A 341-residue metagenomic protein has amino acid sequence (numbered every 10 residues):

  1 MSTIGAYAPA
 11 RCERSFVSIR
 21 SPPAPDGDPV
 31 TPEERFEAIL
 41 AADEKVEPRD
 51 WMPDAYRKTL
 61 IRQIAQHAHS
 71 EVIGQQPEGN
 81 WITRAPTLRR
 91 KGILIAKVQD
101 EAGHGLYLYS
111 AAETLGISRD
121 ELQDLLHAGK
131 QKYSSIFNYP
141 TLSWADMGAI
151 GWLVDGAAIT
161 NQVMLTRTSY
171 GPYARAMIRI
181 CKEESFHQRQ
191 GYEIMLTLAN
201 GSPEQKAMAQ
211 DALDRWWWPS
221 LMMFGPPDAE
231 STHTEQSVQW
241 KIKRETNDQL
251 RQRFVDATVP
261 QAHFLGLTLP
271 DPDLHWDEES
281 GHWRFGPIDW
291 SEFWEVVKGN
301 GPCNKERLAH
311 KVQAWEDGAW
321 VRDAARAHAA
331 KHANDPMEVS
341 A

Functional and structural regions predicted by a protein language model:
C12, F16-M52, Y56, V321-A341: Extreme N-terminal leader/anchor segments
I19-E33, K97-L125, Y192-M195: Conserved alpha-helical segments that form or flank metal/cofactor-binding pockets of metalloenzymes
K45-A65, L125-G151, T168, G201-Q205 (+1 more regions): Acidic/His metal-coordination segments adjacent to aromatic residues that form catalytic metal sites in metalloenzymes
W51-Y56, G74-A96, A158-Y173: Helix-loop segments that flank and shape redox-cofactor active sites
Y56-H67, A85-H104, M147, P172-E184 (+1 more regions): Alpha-helical scaffold segments that form or flank carboxylate-/histidine-based iron centers
Y139-Q190: Internal, conserved structured core segments that host functional sites
T168-P219: Glycine- and acidic-residue-rich phosphate-binding/metal-coordinating active-site segment common to enzymes that handle
A207-A341: Extended, helix-rich structural scaffolds rather than catalytic motifs
